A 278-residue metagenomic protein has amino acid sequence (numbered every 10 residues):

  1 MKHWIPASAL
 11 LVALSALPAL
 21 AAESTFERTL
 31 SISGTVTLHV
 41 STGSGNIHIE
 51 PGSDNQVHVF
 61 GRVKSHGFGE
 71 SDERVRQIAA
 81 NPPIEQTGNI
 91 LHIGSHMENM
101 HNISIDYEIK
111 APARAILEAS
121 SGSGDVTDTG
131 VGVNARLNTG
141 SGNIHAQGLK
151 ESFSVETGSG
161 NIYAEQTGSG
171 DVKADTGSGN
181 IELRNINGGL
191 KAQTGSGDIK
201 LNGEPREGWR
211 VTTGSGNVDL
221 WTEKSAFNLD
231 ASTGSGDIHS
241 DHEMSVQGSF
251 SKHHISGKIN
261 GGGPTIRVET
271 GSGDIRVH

Functional and structural regions predicted by a protein language model:
M1-H278: Intrinsically disordered, low-complexity terminal regions
